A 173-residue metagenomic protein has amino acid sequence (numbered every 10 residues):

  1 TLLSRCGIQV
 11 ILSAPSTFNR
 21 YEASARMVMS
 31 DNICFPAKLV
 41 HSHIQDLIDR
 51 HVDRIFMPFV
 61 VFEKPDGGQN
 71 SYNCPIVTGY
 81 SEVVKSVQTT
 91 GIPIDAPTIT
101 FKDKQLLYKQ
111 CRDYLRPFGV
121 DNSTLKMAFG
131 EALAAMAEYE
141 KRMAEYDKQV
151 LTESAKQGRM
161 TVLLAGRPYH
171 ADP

Functional and structural regions predicted by a protein language model:
T1-P173: An N-terminal assembly and electron-transfer interface module characteristic of large anaerobic redox and radical
